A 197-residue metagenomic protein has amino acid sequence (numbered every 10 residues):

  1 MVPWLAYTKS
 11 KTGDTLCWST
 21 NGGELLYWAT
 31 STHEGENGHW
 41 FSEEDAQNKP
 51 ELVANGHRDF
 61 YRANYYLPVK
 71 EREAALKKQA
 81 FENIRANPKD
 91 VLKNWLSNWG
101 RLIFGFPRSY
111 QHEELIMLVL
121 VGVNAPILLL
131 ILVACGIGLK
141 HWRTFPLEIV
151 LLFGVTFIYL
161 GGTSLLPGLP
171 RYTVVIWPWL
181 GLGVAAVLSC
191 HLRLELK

Functional and structural regions predicted by a protein language model:
M1-T15: Internal alpha-helical transmembrane segments
V2-A6, G138, V155-P170: Transmembrane-helix signature of polytopic, lipid-linked glycan biosynthesis machinery
T15-S97: Membrane-proximal stem/loop segments at transmembrane-domain junctions that anchor or position
A75-L76, E82-L152: Membrane-interface anchor segments at the N-terminal boundary of transmembrane helices in multi-pass membrane enzymes
G122, L169-S189: Hydrophobic/aromatic-rich transmembrane helices and adjacent perimembrane loops
G136-P146, V184-K197: Membrane-interface junctions at the ends of membrane-embedded or membrane-associated helices
